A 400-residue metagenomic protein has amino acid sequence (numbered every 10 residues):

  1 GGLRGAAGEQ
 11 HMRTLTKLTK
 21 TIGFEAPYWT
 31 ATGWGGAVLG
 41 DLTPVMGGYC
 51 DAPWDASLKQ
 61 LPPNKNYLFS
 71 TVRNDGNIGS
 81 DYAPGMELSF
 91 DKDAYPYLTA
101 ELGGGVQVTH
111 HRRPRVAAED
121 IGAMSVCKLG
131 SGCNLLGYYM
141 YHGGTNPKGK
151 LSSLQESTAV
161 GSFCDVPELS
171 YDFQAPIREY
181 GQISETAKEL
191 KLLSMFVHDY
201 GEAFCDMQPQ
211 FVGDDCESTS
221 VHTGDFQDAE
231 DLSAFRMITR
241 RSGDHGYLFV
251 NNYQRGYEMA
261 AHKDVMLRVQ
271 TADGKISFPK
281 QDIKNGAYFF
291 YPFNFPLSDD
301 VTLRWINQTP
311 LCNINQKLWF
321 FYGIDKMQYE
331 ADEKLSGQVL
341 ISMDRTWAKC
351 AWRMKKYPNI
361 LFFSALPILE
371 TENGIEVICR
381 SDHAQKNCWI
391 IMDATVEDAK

Functional and structural regions predicted by a protein language model:
G1, G8, M12, T19 (+4 more regions): Carbohydrate-binding surfaces of carbohydrate-active enzymes
G1-L129: Substrate-binding/catalytic cleft of secreted carbohydrate-active enzymes, primarily glycoside hydrolases
